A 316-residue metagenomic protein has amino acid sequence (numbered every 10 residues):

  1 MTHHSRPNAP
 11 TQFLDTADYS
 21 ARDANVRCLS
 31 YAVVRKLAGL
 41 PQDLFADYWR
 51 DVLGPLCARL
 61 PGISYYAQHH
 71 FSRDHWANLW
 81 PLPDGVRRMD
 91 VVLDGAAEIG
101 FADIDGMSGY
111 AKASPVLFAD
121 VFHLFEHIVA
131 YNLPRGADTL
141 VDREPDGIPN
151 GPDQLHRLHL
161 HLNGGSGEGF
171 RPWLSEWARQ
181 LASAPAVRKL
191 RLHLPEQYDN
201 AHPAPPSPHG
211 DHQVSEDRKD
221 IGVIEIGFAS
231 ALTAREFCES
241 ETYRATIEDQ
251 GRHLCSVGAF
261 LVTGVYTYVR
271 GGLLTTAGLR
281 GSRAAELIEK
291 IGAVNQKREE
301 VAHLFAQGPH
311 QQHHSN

Functional and structural regions predicted by a protein language model:
T2-N316: Macromolecular interaction modules
